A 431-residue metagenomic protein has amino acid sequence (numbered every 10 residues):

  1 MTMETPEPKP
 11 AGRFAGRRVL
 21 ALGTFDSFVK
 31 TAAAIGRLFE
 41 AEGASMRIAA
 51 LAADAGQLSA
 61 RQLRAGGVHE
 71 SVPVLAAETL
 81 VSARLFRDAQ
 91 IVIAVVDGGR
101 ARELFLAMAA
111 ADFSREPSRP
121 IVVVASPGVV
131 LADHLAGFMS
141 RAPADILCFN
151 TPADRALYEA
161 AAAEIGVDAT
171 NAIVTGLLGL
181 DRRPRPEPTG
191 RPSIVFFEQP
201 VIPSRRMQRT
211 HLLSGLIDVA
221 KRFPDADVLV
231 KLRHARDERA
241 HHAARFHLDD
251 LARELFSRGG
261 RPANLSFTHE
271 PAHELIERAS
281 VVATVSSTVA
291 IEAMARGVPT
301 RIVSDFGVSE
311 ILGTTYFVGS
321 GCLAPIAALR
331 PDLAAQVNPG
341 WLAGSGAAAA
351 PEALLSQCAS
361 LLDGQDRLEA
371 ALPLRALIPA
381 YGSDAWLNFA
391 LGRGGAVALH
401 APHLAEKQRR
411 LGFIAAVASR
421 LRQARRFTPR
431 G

Functional and structural regions predicted by a protein language model:
E4-D26, F197: Nucleotide-activated donor-dependent transferases that construct or modify glycoconjugates
R18-A44, A49-V174: Active-site and donor-binding regions of nucleotide-sugar-utilizing enzymes
D26-V29, A55, G98-R102, V129-L131 (+6 more regions): Short acidic, S/G/P-rich loop/turn micro-motifs used as interaction or catalytic elements
L51, V95-D97, P127-G128, L177-L178 (+3 more regions): Short loop/turn segments at strand-loop or loop-helix junctions that form parts of catalytic or ligand-binding pockets
L180-L251: Conserved catalytic-core segment of nucleotide-activated headgroup transferases in glycan assembly
H242-A295: Donor nucleotide-activated moiety binding/catalytic core segment of transferases that use nucleotide-activated donors
V281, G297-S304: Structural loop-to-beta junction motif characteristic of Rossmann-like glycosyltransferase folds
T315, G321-L323, A327-G431: C-terminal amphipathic helix plus adjacent low-complexity, charged tail appended to glycosyltransferase catalytic
